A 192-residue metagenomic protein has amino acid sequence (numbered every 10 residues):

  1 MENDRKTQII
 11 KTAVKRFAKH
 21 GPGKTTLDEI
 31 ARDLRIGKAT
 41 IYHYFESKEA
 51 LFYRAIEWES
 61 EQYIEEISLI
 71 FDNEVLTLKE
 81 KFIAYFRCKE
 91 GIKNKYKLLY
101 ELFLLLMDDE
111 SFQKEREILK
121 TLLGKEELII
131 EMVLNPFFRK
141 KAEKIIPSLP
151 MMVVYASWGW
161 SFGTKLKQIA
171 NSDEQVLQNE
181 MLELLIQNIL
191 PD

Functional and structural regions predicted by a protein language model:
M1-H20, K24-I36, E49-A50: Basic, helix-initiating cap at the start of DNA-binding domains
R5-V14, I30, A55-E59, Y63-E66 (+1 more regions): Generic hydrophobic, amphipathic alpha-helix propensity
R35-F45: Short hydrophobic/aromatic patch on the recognition helix
R54, S68-K95, I146-V153, N179: Hydrophobic alpha-helical connector segments
E61-I64, S68, F112-R139, P147-M151: Amphipathic alpha-helical packing segments from all-alpha helical-bundle domains
E90-I129, L166: Short secondary-structure transition hinges
K120, F138-L184: Hydrophobic/aromatic-rich alpha-helical bundle segments in the mid-to-C-terminal region
